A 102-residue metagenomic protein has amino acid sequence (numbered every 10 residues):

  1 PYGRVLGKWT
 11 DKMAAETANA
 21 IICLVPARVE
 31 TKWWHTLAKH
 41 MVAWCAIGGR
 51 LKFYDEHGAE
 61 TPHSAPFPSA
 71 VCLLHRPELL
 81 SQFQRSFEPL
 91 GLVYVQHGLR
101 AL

Functional and structural regions predicted by a protein language model:
P1-L102: Class I S-adenosyl-L-methionine-dependent methyltransferase catalytic core
